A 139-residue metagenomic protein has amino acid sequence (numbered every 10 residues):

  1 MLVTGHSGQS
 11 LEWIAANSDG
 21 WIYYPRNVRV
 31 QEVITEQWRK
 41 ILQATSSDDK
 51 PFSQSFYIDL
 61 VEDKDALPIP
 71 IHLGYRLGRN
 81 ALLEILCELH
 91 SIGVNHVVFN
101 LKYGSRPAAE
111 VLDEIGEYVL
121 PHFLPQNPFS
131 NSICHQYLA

Functional and structural regions predicted by a protein language model:
M1-A139: Active-site-adjacent structural elements that line small-molecule/cofactor binding pockets in enzymes
